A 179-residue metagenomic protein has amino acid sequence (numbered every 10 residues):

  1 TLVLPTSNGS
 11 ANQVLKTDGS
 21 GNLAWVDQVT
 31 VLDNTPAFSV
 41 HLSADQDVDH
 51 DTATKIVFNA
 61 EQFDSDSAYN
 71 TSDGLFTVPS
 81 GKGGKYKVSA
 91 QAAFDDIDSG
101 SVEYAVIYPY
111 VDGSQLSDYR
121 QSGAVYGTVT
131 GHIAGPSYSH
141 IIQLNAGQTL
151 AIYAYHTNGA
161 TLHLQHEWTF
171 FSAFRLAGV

Functional and structural regions predicted by a protein language model:
T1-N34, S72, D98-S101, D112 (+5 more regions): Extracellular repetitive beta-rich solenoid segments
G9, V48, T77-G81, L144 (+1 more regions): Hydrophobic beta-strand core residues of beta-sandwich domains
L32-A60: Predominantly extracellular/luminal regions of secreted and cell-surface proteins, especially disulfide-bonded
P36-H41, A60-Q115, H140, L150 (+1 more regions): Beta-rich globular "head" domains
S89-A93, S122-G123, Y153-T157: Generic short beta-strand segments
S117-T128: Solvent-exposed serine/threonine-rich low-complexity stretches and specific carbohydrate-binding patches
T130-T149: Short, surface-exposed tryptophan/glycine-enriched loops that mediate extracellular molecular recognition
A160-H166: Beta-sandwich strand segments
